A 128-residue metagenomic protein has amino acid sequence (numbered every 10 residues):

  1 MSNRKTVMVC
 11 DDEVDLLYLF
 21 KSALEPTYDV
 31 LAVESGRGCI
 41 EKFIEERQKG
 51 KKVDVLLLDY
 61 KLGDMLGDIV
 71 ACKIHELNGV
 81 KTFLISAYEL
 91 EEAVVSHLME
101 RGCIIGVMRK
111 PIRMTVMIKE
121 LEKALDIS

Functional and structural regions predicted by a protein language model:
M1-M8, V14, Y18, I44 (+1 more regions): Non-catalytic signal-transmission and effector/linker regions of two-component phosphorelay proteins
V14-A32, R101-G102: Two-component/phosphorelay signaling modules centered on CheY-like receiver
A32-V55: Acidic, metal-coordinating helix/loop segments flanking the phosphotransfer/catalytic sites of two-component signaling
S35, L66-I69: Acidic catalytic/metal-coordinating carboxylates
D59: Active-site residues of response regulator receiver
I69, E76, E89-G106, T115 (+1 more regions): Alpha4 helix (beta4-alpha4-beta5 surface) of REC/receiver domains from two-component response regulators
I85-A87: Hydrophobic/aromatic residues positioned on beta-strands within the core alpha/beta folds
K110: A Lys-centered signature of the CheY-like receiver
